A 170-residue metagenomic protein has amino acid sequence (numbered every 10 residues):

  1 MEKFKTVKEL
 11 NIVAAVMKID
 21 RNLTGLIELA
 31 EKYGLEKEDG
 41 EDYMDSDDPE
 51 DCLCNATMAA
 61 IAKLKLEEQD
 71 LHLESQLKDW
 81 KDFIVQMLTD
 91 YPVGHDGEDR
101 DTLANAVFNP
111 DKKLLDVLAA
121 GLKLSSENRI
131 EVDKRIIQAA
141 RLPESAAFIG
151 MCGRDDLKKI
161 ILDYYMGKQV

Functional and structural regions predicted by a protein language model:
M1-L71, D163, G167-V170: Acidic, serine/proline-rich, intrinsically disordered low-complexity segments
V13-A15, G25, L29, A60 (+5 more regions): Charge-rich, solvent-exposed alpha-helical interaction surfaces
L35, H95-E98, M151, K168: Intrinsically disordered, low-complexity regions
E50-A59, T89, R129-Q138: Short, compositionally biased low-complexity segments
K63-E127, E131: Charged, amphipathic alpha-helical linker/scaffold segments
E131-V170: Long, highly charged low-complexity segments enriched in Glu/Asp and Lys/Arg with interspersed Ser/Thr
